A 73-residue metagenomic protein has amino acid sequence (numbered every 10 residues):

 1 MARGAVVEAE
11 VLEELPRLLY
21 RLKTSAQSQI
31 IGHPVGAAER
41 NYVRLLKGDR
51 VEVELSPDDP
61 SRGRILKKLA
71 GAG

Functional and structural regions predicted by a protein language model:
R3-P16: Structural detector for short beta-strands of small beta-barrel domains
V11-L12, P34, I65: Conserved hydrophobic positions within beta-strands
L12, S56-P57: Short, surface-exposed secondary-structure boundary micro-motifs
P16-L22: Short aromatic-glycine-enriched beta-strand elements
S28-G36: A short macromolecule-binding patch
A38-E52: Short nucleic-acid-contacting surface segments enriched for D/E, G, S/T with interspersed K/R
P57-G73: OB-fold/S1-family single-stranded nucleic acid-binding modules
